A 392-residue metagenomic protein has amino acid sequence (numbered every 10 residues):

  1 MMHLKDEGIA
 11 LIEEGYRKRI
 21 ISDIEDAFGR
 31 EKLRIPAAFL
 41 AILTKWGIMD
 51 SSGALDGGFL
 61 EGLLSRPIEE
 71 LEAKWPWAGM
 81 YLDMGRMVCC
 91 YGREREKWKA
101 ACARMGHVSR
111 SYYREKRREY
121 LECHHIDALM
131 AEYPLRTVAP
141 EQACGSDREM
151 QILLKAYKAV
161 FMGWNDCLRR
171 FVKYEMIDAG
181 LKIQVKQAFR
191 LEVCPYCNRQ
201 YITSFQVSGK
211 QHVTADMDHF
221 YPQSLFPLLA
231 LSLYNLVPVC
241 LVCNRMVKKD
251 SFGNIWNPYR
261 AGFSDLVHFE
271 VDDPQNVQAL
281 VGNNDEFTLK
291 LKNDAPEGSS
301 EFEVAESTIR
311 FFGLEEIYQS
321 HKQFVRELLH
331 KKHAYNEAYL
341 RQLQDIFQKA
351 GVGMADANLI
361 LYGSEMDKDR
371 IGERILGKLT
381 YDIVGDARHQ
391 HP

Functional and structural regions predicted by a protein language model:
M1-F171: N-terminal accessory alpha/beta regions
M1-S22, I346-P392: C-terminal non-catalytic accessory extensions
I152, Y157, G180-R190, L228-L233: Short, flexible, mixed-charge glycine/proline-rich loop motifs that serve as phosphate/nucleic-acid-contacting
R169-K182, D218-L225: Short Cys/His-rich Zn2+-coordinating modules
V193, D216, V239: The −1 position to Zn-ligating cysteines in a subset of zinc-ribbon hairpins
C194-N198, V242: Short, cysteine/histidine-rich loop/knuckle motifs that typically chelate Zn2+
R199-N235, S251-V267: Histidine-centered nuclease catalytic patch
L231-K349: Domain-exit/linker segments immediately C-terminal to small folded modules
